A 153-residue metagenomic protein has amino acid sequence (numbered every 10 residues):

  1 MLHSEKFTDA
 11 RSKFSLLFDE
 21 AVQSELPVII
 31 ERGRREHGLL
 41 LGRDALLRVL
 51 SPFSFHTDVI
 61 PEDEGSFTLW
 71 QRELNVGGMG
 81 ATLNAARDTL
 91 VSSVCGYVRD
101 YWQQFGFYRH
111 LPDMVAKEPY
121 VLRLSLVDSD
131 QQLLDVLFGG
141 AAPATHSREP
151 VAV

Functional and structural regions predicted by a protein language model:
M1-A21: Bateman/CBS regulatory modules and CBS-like beta-alpha motifs in cytosolic regions of diverse proteins
L2, E36-H37, N75-G77: Short, mixed charged/polar active-site loops that provide acid/base catalysis or chelate metal/phosphate cofactors
K6, T82, A86-L90: Short amphipathic alpha-helical segments
A10, L69, A86: Hydrophobic pocket/interface hotspot
L16-L26, E31-H56, D88-V153: Short, charged, surface-exposed hinge/linker loops at domain edges that act as mobile lids or interdomain connectors
F53-E73: Short aromatic-glycine-(Arg/Gly/Cys) micro-motifs in beta-strand/loop hairpins
R72-A85: A short, exposed loop/beta-hairpin motif centered on an aromatic-Gly-Thr core
